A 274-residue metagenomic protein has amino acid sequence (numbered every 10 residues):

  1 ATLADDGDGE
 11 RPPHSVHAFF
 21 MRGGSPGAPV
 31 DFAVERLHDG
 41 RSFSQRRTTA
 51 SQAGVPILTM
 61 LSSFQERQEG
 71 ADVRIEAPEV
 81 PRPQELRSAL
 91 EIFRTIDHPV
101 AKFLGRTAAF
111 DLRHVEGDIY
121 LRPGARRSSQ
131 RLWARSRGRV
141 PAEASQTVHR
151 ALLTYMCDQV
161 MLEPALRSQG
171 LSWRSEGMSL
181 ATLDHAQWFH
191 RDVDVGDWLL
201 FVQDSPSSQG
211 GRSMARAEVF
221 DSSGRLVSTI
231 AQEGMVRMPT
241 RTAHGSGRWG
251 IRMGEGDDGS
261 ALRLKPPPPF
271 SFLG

Functional and structural regions predicted by a protein language model:
A1-G256, L264, F270-F272: Terminal targeting signals and extreme-terminal segments of soluble enzymes
